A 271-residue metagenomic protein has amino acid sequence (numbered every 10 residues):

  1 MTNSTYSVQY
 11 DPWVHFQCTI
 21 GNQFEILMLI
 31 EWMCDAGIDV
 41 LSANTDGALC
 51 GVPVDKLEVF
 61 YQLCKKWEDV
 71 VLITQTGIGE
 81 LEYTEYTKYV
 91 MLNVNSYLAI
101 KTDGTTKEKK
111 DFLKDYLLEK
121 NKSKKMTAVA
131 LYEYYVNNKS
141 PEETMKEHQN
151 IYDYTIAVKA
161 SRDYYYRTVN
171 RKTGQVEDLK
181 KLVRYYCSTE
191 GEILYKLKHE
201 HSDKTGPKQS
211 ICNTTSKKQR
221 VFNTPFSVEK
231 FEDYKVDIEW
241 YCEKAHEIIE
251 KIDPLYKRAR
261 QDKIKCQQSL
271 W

Functional and structural regions predicted by a protein language model:
M1-L27, C34-D35, G51: Helical catalytic core of nucleic-acid polymerases
Q9, Q23, L27, L57-W271: C-terminal, non-catalytic extensions of nucleic-acid polymerases
T19-I26, M33, L41-A43, K56 (+1 more regions): Active-site-proximal structural scaffolding
E31-C34, L72: Hydrophobic alpha-helix feature that most strongly marks membrane-spanning transmembrane helices and their immediate
G37-V52: Catalytic palm active-site di-aspartate
